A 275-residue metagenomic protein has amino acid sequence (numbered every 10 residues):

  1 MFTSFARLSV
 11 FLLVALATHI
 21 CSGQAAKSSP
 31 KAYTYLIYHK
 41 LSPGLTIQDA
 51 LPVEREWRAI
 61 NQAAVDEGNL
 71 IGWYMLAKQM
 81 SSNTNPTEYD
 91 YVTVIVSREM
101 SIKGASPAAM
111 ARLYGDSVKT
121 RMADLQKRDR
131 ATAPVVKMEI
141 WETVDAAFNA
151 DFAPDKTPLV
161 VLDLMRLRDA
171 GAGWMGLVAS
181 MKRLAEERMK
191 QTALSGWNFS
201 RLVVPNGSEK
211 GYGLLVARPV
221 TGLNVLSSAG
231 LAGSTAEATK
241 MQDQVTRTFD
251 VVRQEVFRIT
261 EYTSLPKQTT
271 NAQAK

Functional and structural regions predicted by a protein language model:
M1-V10: Bacterial N-terminal signal peptides that target proteins for export
F5, I20-S22: Serine/threonine-rich, low-complexity intrinsically disordered segments
S9-H19: Bacterial N-terminal signal peptides
G23-D116, A123-K275: Short S/T/G/P-rich N-terminal loop/turn motif that feeds into the first structured element of a domain
